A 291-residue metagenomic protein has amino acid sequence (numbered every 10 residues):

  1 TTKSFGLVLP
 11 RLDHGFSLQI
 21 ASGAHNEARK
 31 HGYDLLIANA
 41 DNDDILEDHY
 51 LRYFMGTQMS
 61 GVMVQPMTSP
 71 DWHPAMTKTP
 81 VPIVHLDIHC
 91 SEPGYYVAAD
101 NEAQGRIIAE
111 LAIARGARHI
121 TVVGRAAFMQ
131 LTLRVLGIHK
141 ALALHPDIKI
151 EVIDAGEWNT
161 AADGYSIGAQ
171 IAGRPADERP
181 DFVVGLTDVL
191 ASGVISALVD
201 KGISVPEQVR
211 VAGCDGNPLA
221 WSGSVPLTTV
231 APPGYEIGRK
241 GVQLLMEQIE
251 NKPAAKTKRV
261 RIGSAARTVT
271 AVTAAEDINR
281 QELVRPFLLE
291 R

Functional and structural regions predicted by a protein language model:
K3-A114, G173, D177: Alpha-helical recognition/docking segments in bacterial nutrient-uptake and carbohydrate-utilization systems
S4, G32-L36, K149, Q208-R210 (+1 more regions): Residues at or immediately flanking beta-strands
L9-Q19, I37-L46, Y96-I107, V123-L144 (+4 more regions): Hinge/beta->alpha junction and helix N-cap segments in small-molecule ligand-binding domains
H31, T79, H145-P146, K201: Helix C-cap/helix->beta junction micro-motif
S60, A117-I120, D181: Short acidic/polar active-site loop segments enriched in Thr and Asp
W72-M76, I138, V194, L198: Hydrophobic packing residues within well-ordered alpha-helices of enzyme cores
I108-P146, E151-D154, T257-R291: An alpha-beta-alpha
R174-F182, V189-R291: Flexible loop/turn connectors
